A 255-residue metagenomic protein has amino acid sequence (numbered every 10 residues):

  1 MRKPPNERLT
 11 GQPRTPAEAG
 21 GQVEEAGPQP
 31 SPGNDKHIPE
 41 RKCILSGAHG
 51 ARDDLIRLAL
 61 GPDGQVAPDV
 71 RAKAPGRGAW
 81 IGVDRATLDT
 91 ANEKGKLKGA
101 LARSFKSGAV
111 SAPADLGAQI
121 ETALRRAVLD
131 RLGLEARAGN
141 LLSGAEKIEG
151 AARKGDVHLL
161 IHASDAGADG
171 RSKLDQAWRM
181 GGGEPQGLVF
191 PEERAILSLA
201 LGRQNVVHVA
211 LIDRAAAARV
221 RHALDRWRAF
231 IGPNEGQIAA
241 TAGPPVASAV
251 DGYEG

Functional and structural regions predicted by a protein language model:
M1-A100: N-terminal cysteine/histidine-rich coordination modules
M1-T10, K42-L45, D156, S172-Q186: Short helix-coil boundary/hinge micro-motifs
K36-C43, G76, L142-A145, A168-R171 (+2 more regions): Amphipathic alpha-helical transducer elements in NTP-driven molecular machines
G50-T87, A151-D156, I161-R171, D175-A177 (+1 more regions): Compact, Lys/Arg-rich rRNA/RNP-binding cores from ribosome-related proteins
A51, R125, G133-R137, A152-R153 (+5 more regions): Signal for well-folded cores of large energy- and translation-related assemblies
K73, G95, A100, S104 (+3 more regions): Electropositive, gly/pro-rich neighborhoods at or near active sites that engage anionic ligands
A86-H162, G167-G170: Extended interfacial segments that mediate partner engagement and assembly in macromolecular machines
V189-A242, V246: Helix-rich interaction surfaces within compact, conserved domain-sized segments that mediate assembly or partner
